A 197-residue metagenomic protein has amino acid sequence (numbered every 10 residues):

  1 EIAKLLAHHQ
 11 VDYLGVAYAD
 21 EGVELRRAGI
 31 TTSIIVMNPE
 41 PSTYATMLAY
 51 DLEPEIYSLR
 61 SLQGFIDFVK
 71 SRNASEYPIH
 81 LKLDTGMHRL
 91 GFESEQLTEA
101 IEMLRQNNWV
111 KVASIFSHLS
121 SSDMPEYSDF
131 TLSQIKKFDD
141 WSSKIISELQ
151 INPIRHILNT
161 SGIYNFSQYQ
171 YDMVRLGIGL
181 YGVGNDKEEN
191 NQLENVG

Functional and structural regions predicted by a protein language model:
E1-H9, D67-K70, T85-G197: Active-site loop/helix belt of alpha/beta enzymes
E1-L52, I56-S61, F65: N-terminal active-site wall of soluble small-molecule enzyme domains
G29, V69-R72: Active-site catalytic pocket residues across diverse enzymes, especially alpha/beta-hydrolases
G29-I34, E76-P78, L149-R155: Short beta-strand/loop segments at the ligand-binding rim of alpha/beta enzyme cores
S75-Y77, K111-V112: Short, structured loop/turn "capping" segments at alpha-beta junctions
